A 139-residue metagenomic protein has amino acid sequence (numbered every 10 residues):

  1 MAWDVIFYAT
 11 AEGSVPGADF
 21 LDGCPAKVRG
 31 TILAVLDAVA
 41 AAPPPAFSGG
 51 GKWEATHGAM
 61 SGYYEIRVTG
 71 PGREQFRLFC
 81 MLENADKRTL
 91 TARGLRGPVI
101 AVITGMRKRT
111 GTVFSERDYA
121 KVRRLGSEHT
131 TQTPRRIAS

Functional and structural regions predicted by a protein language model:
M1-Q75, N84-I100, M106-S139: Basic, Lys/Arg-enriched alpha-helical interface segments
